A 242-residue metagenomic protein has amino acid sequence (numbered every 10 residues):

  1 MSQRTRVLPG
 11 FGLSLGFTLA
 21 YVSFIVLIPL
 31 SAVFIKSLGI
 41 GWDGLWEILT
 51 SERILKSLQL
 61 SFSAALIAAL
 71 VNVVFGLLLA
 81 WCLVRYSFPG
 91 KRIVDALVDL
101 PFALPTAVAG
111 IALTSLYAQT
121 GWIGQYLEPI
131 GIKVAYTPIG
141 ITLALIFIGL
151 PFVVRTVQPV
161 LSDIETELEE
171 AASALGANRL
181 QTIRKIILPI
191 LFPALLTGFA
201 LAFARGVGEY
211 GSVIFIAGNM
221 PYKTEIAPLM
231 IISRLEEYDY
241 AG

Functional and structural regions predicted by a protein language model:
R6-G41, I48-S162, I186-G211, F215 (+1 more regions): Membrane-water interface segments at the C-terminal ends of transmembrane alpha-helices in multi-pass inner-membrane
K91-R92, A172, Y240-G242: Loop-to-transmembrane helix entry/capping segments in MFS-fold secondary transporters and related SLC/MFSD carriers
L100, E167-L175: Short hydrophobic faces within alpha-helices
S115, S212-D239: Glycine-rich helix-loop "coupling/hinge" segments at transmembrane-helix boundaries in multipass transporters
T166, I183: Active-site/ligand-binding-proximal alpha/beta "capping" segment
L175-G176, P189: Glycine/proline-centered hinge or cleavage motifs at structural transition points of membrane proteins
